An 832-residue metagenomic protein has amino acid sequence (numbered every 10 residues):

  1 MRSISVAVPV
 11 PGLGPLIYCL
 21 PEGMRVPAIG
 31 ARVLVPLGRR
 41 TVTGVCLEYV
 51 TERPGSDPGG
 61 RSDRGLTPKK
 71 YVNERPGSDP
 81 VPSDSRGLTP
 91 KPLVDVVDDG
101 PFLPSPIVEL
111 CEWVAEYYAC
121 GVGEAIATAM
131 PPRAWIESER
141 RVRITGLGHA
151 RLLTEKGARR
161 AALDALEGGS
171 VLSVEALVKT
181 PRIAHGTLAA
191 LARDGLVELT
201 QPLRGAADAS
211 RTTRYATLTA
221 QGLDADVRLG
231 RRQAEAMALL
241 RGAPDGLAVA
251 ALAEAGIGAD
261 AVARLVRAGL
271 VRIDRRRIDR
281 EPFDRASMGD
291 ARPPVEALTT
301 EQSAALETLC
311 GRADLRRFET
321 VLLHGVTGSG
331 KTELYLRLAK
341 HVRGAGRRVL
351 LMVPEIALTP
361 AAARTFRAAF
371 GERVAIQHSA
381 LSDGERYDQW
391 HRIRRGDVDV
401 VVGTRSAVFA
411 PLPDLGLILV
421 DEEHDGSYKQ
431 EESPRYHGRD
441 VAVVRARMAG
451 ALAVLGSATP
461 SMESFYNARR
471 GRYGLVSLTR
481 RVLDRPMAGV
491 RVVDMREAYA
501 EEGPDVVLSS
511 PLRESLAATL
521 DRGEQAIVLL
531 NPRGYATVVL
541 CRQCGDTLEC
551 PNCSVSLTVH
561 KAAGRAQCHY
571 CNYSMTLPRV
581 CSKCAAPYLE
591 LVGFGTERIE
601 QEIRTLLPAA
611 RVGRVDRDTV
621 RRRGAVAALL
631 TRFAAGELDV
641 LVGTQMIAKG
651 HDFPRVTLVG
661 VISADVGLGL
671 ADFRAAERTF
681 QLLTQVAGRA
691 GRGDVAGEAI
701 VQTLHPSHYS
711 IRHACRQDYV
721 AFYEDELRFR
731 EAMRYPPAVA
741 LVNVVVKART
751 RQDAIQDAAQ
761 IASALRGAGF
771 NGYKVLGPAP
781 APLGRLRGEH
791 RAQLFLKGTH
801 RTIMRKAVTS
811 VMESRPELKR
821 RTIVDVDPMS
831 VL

Functional and structural regions predicted by a protein language model:
M1-D57, P68-S457, S464, R469-R485 (+4 more regions): Accessory, non-ATPase domains that flank or precede helicase/AAA+ motor cores in DNA-metabolism machines
G87, V94-D95, A779-A781, R785-K797: Solvent-exposed, membrane-proximal periplasmic/extracellular interface segments of envelope transport and secretion
G289-E307, R316-I755, A762-N771, A781-P782 (+5 more regions): Inter-lobe coupling/hinge segments of SF2-like helicase ATPases
